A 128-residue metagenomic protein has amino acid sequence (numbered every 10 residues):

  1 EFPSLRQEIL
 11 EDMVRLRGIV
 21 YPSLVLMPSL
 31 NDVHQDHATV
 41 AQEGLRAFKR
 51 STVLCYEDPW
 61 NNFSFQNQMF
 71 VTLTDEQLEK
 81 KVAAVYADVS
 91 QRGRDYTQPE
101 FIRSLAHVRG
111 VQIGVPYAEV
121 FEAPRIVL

Functional and structural regions predicted by a protein language model:
E1-T52, L105-R109, I113-Y117: Active-site beta-strand->loop->alpha-helix modules in alpha/beta enzyme cores, enriched in Gly/His/Asp(Glu)
I19-V20, L24, D58-L128: The feature marks non-catalytic terminal segments
R50-W60: Histidine/lysine/aspartate-rich catalytic loop segments that bind and position anionic ligands
